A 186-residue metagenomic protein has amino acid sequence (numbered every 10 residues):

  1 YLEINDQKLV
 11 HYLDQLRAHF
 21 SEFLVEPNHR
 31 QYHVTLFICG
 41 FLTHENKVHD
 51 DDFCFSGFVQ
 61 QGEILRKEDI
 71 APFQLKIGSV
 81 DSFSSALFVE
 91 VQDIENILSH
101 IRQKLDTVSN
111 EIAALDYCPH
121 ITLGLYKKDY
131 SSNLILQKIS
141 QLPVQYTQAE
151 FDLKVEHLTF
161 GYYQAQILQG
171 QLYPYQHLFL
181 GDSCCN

Functional and structural regions predicted by a protein language model:
Y1-N186: Histidine-dependent nucleotide/RNA phosphoesterase domain, centered on the 2H-phosphoesterase fold with its duplicated
